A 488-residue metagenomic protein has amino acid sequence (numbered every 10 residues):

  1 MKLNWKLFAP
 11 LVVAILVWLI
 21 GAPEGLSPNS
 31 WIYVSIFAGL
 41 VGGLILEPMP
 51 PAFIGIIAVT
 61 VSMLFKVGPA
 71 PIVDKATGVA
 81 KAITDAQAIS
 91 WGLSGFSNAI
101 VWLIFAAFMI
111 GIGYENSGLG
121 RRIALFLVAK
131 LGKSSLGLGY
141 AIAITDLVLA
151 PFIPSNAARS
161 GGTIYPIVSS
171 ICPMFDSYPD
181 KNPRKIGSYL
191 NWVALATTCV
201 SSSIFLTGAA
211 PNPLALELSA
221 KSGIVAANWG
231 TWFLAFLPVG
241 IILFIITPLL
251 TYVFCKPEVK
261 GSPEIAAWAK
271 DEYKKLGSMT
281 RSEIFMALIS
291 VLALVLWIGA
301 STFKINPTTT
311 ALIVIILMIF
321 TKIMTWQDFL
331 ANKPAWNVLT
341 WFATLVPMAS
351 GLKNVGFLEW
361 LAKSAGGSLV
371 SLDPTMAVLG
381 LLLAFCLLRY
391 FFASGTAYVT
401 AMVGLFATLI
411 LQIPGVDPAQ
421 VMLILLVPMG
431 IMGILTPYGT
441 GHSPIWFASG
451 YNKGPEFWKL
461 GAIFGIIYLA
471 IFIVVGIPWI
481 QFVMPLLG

Functional and structural regions predicted by a protein language model:
M1, M174-P257, S443-V475, W479-I480: Membrane-core helix-loop-helix motifs of multi-pass transport proteins
M1-L103, S222-I224, T231-K363, I463-L469 (+1 more regions): Hydrophobic transmembrane alpha-helices of multi-pass small-molecule transporters
G42-P50, T145-S155, L195-L206, L296-S301 (+2 more regions): Transmembrane alpha-helix interface/packing and boundary motifs in multi-pass membrane proteins, characterized by
W91-S94, R122-G132, S170-P173, S177 (+4 more regions): Short amphipathic alpha-helical coupling elements at transmembrane boundaries
N98-F108, I153-T163, W232-P248, Q420-M432: Alpha-helical transmembrane segments
I104, L136-A150, D176-S201, A227-W232 (+2 more regions): Alpha-helical transmembrane segments of multi-pass membrane proteins
A124, A157-P173, N191, I204-S222 (+6 more regions): Re-entrant/interfacial helical elements at transmembrane boundaries that shape and gate the permeation pathway
M174-K181, L237, T344-M348, L369-G488: C-terminal transmembrane helix pair
